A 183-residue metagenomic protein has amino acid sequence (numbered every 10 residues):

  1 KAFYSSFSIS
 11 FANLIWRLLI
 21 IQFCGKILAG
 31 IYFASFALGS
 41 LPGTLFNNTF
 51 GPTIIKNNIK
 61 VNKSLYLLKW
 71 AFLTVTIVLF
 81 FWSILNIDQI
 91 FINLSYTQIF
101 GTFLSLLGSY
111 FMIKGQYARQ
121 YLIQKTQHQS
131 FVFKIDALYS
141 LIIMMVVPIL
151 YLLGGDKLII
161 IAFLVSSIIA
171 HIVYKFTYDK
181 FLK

Functional and structural regions predicted by a protein language model:
A2: Flexible nucleotide-interacting loop at or near the entrance of a catalytic core
S5, I9-N13, F36-P52, F100-Q127 (+2 more regions): Short runs within selected transmembrane alpha-helices of multi-pass transporters and secretion channels
S6-F11, I21, I31-F103, R119: Specific pore-lining/lateral-gate transmembrane helices of multi-pass inner-membrane transport and insertion machines
Q22-I31, L152-L158: Helix-coil boundary and interhelical linker segments in multi-pass alpha-helical membrane proteins
F23-C24, L85, F91, I149-L153 (+1 more regions): Helix-loop junctions at the membrane-solvent interface of multi-pass transporters, primarily the C-terminal
G25, K60-K63, H128, G155-D156: Short, solvent-exposed helix-helix connector turns and helix-capping sites enriched in acidic/polar residues
